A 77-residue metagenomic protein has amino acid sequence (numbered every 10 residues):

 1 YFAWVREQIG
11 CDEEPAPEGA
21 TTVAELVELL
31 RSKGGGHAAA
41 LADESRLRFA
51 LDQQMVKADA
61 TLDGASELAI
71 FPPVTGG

Functional and structural regions predicted by a protein language model:
Y1-G76: Ubiquitin-like/PB1-type beta-grasp interaction modules and other compact soluble beta-rich domains
